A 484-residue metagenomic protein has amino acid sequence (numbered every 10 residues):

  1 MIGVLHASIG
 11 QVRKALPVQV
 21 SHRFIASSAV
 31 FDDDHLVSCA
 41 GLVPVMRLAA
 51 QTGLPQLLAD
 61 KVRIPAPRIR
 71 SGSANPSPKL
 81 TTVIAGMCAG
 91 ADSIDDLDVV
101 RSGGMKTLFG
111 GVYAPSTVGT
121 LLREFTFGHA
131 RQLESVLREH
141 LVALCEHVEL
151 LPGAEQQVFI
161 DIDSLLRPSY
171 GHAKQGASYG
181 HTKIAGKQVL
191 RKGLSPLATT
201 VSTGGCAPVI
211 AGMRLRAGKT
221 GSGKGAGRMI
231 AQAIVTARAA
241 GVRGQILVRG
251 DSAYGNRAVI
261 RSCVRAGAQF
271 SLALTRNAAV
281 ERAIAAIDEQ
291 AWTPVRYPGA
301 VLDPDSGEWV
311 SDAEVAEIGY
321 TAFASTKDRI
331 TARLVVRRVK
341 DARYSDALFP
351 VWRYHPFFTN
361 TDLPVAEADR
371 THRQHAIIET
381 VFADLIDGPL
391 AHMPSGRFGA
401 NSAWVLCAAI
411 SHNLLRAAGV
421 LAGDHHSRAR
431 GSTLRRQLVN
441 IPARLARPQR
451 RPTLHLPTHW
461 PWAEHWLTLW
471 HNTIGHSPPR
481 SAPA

Functional and structural regions predicted by a protein language model:
M1-G193, A198-G221, G227-A240, D288 (+1 more regions): Dynamic "connector" segments at or just before major functional cores
V4, A15-D34, S271-D384, T468 (+1 more regions): An anionic, glycine-rich sequence signature occurring as long contiguous blocks
L48, T82-V83, L97, A114 (+9 more regions): Short, conserved catalytic/metal-binding motifs centered on acidic residues
L97, V365-A418: Short amphipathic alpha-helical "interface-anchor" segments enriched in bulky aromatics
K174-T182, R257-L274: A short alpha/beta connector and helix-capping loop motif
K187-G193, R265-V280: Acidic, His- and aromatic-enriched active-site or binding-groove loops in soluble protein domains that engage sugars
A239-I246, R265-G267: Short, surface-exposed connector motifs at secondary-structure boundaries
H392-A463: Basic, amphipathic alpha-helical segments enriched in Lys/Arg and hydrophobic/aromatic residues
